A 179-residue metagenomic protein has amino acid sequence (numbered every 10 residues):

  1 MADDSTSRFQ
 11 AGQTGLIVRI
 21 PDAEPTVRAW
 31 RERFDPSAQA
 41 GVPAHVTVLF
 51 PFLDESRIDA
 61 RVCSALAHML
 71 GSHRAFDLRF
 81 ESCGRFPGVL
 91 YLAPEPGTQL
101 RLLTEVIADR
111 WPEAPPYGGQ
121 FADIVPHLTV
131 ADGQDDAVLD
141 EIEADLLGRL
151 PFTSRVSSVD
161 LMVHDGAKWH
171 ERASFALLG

Functional and structural regions predicted by a protein language model:
M1-D77, G97-S157, H170-G179: Basic, often amphipathic N-terminal segments
V89: Histidine/lysine/aspartate-rich catalytic loop segments that bind and position anionic ligands
S157-G166: Short beta-strand segments and strand-loop junctions that repeat across beta-rich extracellular domains
